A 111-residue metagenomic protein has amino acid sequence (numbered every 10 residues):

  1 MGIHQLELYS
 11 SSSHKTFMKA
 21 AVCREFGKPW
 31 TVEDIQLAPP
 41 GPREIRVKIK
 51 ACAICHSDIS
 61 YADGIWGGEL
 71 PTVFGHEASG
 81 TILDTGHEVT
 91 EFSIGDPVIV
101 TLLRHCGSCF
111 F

Functional and structural regions predicted by a protein language model:
M1-F17: Eukaryotic N-terminal low-complexity, Ser/Thr- and Lys/Arg-rich leader segments that predominantly function as
K28-Q36: Short glycine/threonine/proline-enriched tight-turn/helix- or strand-capping micro-motif at secondary-structure
A38-C52, A62-F110: Glycine-rich beta-strand-centered segment in the early N-terminal region that forms part of a ligand/cofactor-binding
